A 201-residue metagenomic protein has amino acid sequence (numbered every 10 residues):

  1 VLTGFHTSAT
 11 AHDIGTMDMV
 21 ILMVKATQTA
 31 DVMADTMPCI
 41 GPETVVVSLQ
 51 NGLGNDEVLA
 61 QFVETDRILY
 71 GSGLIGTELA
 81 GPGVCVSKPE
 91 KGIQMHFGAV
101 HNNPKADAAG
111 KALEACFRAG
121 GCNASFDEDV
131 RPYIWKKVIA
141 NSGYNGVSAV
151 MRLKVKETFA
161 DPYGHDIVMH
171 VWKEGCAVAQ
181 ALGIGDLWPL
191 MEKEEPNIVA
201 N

Functional and structural regions predicted by a protein language model:
L2-C85: Rossmann-like NAD(P)(H) cofactor-binding subdomain of soluble oxidoreductases
A9-A11, D31-D35, V86-E90, S148-L153 (+1 more regions): Short amphipathic alpha-helical segments, especially helix-boundary/capping motifs
P38-C39, F62-L69, P82-P189: Internal alpha-helical scaffold of NAD(P)-dependent oxidoreductase catalytic cores
I75, D129-P132, E195: Short, solvent-exposed loop/turn elements at beta->coil junctions and helix N-caps that rim active or binding pockets
G185, M191-N201: Short, intrinsically disordered, charge-balanced linker/junction segments flanking boundaries in proteins
